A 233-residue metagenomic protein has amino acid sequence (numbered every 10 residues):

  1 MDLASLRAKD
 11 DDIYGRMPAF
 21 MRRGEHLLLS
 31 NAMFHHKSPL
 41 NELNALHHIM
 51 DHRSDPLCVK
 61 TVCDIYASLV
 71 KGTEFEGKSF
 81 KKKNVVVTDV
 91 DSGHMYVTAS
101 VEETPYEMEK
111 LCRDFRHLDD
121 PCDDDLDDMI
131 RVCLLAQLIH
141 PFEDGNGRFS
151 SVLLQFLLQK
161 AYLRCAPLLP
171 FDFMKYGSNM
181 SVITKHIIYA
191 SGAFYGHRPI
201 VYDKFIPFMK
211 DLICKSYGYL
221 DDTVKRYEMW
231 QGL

Functional and structural regions predicted by a protein language model:
M1-L233: FIC/Doc superfamily catalytic core
